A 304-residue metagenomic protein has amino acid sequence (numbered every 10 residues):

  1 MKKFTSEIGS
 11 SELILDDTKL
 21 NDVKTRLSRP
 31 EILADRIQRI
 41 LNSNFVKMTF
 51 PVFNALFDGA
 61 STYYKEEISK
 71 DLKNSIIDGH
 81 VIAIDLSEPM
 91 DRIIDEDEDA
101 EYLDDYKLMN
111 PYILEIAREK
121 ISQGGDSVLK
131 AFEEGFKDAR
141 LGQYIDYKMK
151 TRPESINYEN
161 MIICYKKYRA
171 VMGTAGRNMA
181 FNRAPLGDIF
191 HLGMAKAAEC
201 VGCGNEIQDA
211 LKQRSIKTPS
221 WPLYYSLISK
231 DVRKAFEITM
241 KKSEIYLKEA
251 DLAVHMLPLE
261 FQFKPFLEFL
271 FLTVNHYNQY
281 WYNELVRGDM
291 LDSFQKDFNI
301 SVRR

Functional and structural regions predicted by a protein language model:
M1-R304: All-alpha prenyltransferase/terpene-synthase fold signal
